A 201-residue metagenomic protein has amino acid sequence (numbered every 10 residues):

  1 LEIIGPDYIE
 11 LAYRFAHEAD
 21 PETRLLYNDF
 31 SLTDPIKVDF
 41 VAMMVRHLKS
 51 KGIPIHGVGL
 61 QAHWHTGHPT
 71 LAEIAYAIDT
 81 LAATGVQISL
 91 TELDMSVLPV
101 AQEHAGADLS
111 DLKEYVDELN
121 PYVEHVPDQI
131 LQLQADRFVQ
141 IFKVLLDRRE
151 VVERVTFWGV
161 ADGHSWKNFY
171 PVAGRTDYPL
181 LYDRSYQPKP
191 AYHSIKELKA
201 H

Functional and structural regions predicted by a protein language model:
L1, P6, F15-E18, P69 (+3 more regions): Aromatic-rich peripheral "rim/lid" segments of glycoside hydrolase catalytic domains that contact and position glycan
L1-D34: Active-site acidic/histidine proton-transfer and metal-coordination neighborhood in alpha/beta enzyme cores
I9-A12, V38-M44, A107-D108: Short acidic/polar alpha-helix capping motifs at helix-coil junctions
E22-L26, P54-G59, Q87-L90, V152-T156: Structural preference for beta-strand elements that scaffold enzyme active sites
F30-T33, L60-H65, L93-S96, F157-D162: Active-site beta-loop-alpha junctions enriched in small/polar residues
D34-K51, T70-I78: Distinct, well-ordered alpha-helical segments
V41-G59, L90-V100: Contiguous hydrophobic segments
G59-W64, Y122-V126: Short, flexible active-site loops
